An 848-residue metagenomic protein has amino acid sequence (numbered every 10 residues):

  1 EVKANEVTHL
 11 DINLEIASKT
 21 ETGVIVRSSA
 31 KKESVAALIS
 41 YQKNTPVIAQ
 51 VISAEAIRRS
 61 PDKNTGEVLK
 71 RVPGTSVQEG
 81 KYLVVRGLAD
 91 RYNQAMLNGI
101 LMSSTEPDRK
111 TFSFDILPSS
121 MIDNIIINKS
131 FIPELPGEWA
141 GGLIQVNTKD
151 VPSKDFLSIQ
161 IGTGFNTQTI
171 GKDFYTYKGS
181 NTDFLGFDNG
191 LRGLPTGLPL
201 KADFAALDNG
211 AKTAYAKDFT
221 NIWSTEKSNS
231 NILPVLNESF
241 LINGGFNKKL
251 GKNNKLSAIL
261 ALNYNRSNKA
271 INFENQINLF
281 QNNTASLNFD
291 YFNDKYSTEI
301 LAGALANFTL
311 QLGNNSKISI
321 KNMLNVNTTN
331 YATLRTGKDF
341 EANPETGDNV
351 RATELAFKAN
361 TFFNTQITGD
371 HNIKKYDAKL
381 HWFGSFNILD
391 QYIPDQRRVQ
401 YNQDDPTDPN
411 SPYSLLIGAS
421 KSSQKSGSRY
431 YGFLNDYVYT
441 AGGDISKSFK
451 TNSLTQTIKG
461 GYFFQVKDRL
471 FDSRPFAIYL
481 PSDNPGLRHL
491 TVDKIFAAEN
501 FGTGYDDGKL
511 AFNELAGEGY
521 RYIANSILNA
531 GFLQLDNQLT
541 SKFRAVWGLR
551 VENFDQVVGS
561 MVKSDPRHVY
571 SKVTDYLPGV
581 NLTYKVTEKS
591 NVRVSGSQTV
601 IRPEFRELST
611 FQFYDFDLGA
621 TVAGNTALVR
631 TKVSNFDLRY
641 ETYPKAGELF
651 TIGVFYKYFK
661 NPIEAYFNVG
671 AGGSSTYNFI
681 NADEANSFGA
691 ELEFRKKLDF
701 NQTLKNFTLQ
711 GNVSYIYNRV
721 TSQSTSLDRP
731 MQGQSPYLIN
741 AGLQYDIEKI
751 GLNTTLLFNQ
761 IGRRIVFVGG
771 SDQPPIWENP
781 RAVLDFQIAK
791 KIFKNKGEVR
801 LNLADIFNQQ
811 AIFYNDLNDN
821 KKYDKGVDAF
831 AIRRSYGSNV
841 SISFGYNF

Functional and structural regions predicted by a protein language model:
E6-R58, G66, D90: Short, acidic, small-residue-rich periplasmic hinge/interaction motif at the N-terminus of Gram-negative outer-membrane
L10-I12, T65-V68, L83-V84, F112-I116 (+2 more regions): N-terminal periplasmic accessory domains that precede and gate Gram-negative outer-membrane beta-barrel machines
R71-P73, I100-K129, K149, Y175-T176: Short acidic/polar hinge/loop motifs at secondary-structure boundaries that mediate gating or recognition
I100-L101, P412, K494-K509, E518 (+5 more regions): Surface-exposed extracellular loop regions of Gram-negative outer-membrane beta-barrel proteins, predominantly
D203-A205, N209-T333, F363-T365, P578-V580: Transmembrane beta-barrel wall of Gram-negative outer-membrane proteins
G418, Y430, L434, G442 (+7 more regions): Outer membrane beta-barrel strand-and-loop segments of large Gram-negative receptors, especially TonB-dependent
S541, F655-F659, T676-R764, G845-N847: Gram-negative outer-membrane beta-barrel transporters
K660, Q760-F767, K790-F848: C-terminal beta-signal and adjacent terminal beta-strands/loops of Gram-negative outer-membrane beta-barrel proteins
